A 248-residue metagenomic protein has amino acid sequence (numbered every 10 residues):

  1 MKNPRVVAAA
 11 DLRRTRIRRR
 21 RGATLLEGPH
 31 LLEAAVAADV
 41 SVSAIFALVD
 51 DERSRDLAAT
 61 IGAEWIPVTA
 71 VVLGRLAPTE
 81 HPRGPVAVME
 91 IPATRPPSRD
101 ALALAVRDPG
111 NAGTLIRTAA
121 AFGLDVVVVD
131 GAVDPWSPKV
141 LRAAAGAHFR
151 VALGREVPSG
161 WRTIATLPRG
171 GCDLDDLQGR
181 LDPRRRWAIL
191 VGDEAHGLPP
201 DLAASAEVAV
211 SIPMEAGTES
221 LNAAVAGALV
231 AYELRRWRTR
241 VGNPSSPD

Functional and structural regions predicted by a protein language model:
M1-E80, S245-D248: N-terminal positively charged helical leader segments and presequences
R21-G22, A103-R107, V210-E219: Short pre-catalytic strand/loop immediately N-terminal to key active-site residues, enriched for Gly-Thr
D50-L57, D134-P135, G171-D173: Short, charged/polar "capping" segments at the starts of alpha-helices and the immediately preceding loops
E52, A70-L73, G131-V133, E194 (+1 more regions): Short, acidic/turn-prone active-site loops that include or flank metal/cofactor- and phosphate-binding residues
A87, T118-D125, A132-F149, P200-D248: Structured adenosyl-cofactor binding patch, chiefly the S-adenosyl-L-methionine
V88-C172: RNA substrate-binding interface of SAM-dependent RNA methyltransferases
A165-T218: Active-site/ligand-binding-proximal alpha/beta "capping" segment
